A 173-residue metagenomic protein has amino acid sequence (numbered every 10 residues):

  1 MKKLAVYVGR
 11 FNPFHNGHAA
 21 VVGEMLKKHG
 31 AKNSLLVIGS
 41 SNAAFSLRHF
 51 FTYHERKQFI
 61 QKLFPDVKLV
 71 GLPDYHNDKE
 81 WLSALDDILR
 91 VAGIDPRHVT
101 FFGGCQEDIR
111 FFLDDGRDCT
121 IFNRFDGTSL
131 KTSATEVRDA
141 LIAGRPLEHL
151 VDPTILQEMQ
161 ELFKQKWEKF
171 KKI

Functional and structural regions predicted by a protein language model:
M1-I173: Nucleotidyltransferase catalytic core that binds NTPs
